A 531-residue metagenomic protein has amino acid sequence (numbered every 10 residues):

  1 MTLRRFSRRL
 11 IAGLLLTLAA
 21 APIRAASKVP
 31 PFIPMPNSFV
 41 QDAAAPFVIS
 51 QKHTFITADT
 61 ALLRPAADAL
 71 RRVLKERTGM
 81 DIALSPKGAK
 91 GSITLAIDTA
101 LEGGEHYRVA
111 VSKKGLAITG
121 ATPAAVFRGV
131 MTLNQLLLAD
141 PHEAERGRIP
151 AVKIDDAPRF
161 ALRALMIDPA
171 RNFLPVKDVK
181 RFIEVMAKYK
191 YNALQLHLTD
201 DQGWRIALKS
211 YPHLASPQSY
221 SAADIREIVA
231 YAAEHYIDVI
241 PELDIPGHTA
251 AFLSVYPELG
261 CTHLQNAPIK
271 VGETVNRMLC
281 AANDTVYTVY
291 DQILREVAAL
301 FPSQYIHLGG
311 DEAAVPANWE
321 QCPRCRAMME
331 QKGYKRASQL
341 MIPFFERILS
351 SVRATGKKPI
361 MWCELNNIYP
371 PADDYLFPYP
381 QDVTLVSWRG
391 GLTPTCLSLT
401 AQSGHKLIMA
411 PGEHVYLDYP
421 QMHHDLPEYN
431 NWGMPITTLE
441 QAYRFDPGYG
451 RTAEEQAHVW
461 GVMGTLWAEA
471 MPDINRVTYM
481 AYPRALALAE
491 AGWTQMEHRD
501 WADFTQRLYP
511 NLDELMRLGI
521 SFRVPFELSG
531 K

Functional and structural regions predicted by a protein language model:
T2-I11: Bacterial N-terminal signal peptides that target proteins for export
L15-T17, I23-P158, P359-P370, Y379 (+1 more regions): Acidic, contiguous N-terminal accessory segments
P31, E102-H307, Q321, R326-A327 (+3 more regions): Feature activates predominantly on carbohydrate-active enzymes
L63, F173-P175, D201-R205, P246-F252 (+6 more regions): Flexible loop/turn segments at secondary-structure boundaries
I269-K270, N276-T384, R389-T395: Active-site neighborhood of glycoside hydrolase catalytic domains
M361-N366, D373-K531: Flexible, acidic glycine-rich loops studded with aromatic residues
